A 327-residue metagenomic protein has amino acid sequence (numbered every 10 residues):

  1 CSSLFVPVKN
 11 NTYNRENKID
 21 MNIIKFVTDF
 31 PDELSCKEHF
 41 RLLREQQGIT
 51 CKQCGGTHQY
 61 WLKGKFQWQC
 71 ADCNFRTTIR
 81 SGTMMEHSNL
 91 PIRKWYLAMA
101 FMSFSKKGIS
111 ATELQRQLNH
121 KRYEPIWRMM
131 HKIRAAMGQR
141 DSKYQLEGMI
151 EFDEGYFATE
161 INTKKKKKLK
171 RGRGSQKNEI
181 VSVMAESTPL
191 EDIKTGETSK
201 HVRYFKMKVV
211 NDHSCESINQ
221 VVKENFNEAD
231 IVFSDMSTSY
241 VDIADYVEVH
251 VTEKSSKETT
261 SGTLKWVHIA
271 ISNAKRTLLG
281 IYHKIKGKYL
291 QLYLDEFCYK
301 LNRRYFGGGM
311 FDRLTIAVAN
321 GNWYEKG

Functional and structural regions predicted by a protein language model:
S2-G327: Residue-level recognition of single "structural anchor" positions that define or cap local secondary structure
